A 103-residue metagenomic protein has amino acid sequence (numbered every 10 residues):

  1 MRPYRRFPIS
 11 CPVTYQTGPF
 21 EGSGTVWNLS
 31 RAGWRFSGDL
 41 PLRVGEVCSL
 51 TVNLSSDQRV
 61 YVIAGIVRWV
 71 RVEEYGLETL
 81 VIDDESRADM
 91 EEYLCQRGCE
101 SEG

Functional and structural regions predicted by a protein language model:
M1-G103: Structured alpha-helical
